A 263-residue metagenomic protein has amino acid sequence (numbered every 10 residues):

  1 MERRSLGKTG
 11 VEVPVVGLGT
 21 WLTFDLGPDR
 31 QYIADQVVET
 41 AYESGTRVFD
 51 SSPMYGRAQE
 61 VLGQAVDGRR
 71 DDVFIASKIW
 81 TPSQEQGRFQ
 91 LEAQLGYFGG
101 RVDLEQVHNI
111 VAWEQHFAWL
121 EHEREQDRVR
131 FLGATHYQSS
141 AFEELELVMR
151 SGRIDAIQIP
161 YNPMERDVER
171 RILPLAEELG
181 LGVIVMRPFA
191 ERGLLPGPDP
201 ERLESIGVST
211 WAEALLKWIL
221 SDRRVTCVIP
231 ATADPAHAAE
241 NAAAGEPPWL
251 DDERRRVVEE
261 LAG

Functional and structural regions predicted by a protein language model:
M1-V73: N-terminal binding-site loop/beta-alpha segment at the start of enzyme catalytic domains that lines or forms
R3, T81, H108-G263: Beta/alpha (TIM)-barrel catalytic core signal, keyed to glycine-rich beta->alpha loops juxtaposed to Asp/Glu that bind
G7-E12, L62-D72, E92-G100, L120-Q126 (+2 more regions): Acidic (Asp/Glu)-rich catalytic clusters
V11-V16, G45-V48, R69-V73, G99-D103 (+4 more regions): Short, well-ordered coil/turn segments that N-cap beta-strands
G19-Y32, A76-E85, T135, P200-I206: Active-site mouth loops of central-metabolism enzymes
G27-A41, S83-F98, S139-V148, W211-L216: Short, acidic/polar
D72-Q84, L104-N109: A short, structured active-site edge motif that brings together acidic residues
G96-W113: Active-site groove signature of glycoside hydrolases
